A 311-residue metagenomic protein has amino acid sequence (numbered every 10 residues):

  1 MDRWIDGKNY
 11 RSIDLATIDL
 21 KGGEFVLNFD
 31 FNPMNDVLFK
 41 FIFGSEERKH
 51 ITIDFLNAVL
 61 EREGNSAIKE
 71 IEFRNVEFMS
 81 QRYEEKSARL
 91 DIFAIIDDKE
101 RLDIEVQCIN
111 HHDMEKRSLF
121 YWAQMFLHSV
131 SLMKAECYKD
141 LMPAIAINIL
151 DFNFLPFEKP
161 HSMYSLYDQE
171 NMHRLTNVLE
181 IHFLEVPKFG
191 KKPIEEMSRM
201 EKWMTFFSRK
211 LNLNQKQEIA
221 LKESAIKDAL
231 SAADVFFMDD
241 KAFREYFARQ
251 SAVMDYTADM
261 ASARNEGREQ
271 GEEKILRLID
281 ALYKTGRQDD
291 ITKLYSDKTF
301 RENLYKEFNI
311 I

Functional and structural regions predicted by a protein language model:
W4-I311: Elongated, amphipathic alpha-helical interaction scaffolds
